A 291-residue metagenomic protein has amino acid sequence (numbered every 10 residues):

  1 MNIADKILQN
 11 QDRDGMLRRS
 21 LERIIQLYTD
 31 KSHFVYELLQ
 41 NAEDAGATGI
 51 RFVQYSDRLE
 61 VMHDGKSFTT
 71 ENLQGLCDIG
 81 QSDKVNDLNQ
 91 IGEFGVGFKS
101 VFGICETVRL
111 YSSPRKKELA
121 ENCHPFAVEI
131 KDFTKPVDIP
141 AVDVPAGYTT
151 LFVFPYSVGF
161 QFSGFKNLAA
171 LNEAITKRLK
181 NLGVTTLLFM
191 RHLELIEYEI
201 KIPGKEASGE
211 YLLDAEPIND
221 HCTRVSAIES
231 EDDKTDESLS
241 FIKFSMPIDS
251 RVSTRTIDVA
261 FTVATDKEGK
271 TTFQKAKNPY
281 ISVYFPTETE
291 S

Functional and structural regions predicted by a protein language model:
M1-F162: GHKL (Bergerat-fold) ATPase N-terminal catalytic module, capturing the glycine-rich phosphate-binding loop and acidic
C105, R109-S291: GHKL/Bergerat-fold ATPase module
